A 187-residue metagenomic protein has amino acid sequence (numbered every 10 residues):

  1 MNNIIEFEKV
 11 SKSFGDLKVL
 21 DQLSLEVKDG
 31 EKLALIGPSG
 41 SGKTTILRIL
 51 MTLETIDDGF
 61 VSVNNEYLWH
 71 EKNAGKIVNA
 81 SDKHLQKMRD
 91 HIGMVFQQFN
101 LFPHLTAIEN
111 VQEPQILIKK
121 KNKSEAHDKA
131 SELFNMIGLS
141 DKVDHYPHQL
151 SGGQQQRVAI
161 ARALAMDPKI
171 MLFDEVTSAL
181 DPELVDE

Functional and structural regions predicted by a protein language model:
I36-P38: The feature captures the beta-strand-to-loop junction immediately N-terminal to the Walker
M51: Helix-to-loop junction immediately C-terminal to a conserved catalytic motif
G59-N73: Conserved ABC transporter NBD signature motif
L105-E113: Short coil-to-helix segment of the ABC ATPase nucleotide-binding domain corresponding to the Q-loop/switch region
H145-H148, M166: Conserved signature/switch motifs of ABC ATPase nucleotide-binding domains
M171-D174: Catalytic Walker B motif of ABC-type/P-loop ATPase nucleotide-binding domains
